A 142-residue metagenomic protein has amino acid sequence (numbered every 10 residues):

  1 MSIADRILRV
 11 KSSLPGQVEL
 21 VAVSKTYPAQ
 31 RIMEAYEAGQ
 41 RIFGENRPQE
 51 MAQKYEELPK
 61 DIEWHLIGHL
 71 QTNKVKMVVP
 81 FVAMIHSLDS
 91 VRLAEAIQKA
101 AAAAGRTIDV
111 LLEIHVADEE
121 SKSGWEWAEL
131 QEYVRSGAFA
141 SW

Functional and structural regions predicted by a protein language model:
M1-W142: Conserved alpha/beta-domain cores
